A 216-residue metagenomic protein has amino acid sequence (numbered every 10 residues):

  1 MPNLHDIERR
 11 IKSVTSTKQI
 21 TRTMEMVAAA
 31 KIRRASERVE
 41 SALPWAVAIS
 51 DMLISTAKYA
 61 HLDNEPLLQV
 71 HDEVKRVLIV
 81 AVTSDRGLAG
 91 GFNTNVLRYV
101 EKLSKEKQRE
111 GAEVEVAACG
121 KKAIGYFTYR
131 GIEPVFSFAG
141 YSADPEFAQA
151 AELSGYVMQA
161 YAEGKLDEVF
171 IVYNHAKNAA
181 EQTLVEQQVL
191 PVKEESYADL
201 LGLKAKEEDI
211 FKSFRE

Functional and structural regions predicted by a protein language model:
M1-E216: C-terminal beta-strand-loop-alpha-helix "lid" module of Rossmann-like NAD(P)-dependent dehydrogenases
